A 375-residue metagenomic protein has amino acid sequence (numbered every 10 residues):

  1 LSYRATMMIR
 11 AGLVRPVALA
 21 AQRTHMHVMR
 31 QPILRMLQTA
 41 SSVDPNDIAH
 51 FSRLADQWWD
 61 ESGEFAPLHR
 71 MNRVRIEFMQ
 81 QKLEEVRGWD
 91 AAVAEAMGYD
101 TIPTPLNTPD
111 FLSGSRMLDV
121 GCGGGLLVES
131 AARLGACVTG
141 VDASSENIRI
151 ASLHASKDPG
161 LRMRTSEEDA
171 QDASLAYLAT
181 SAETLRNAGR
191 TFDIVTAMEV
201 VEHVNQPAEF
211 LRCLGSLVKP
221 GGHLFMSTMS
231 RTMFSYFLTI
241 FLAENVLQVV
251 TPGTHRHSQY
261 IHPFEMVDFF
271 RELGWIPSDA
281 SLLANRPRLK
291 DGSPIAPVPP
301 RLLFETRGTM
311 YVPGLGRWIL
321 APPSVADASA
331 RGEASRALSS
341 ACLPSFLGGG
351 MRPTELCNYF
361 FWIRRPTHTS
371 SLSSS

Functional and structural regions predicted by a protein language model:
H27-I76: N-terminal, positively charged/glycine-rich alpha-helical extensions of SAM-dependent methyltransferases
S113-G121: Conserved class I S-adenosyl-L-methionine
L118, L126-T184: Class I SAM-dependent methyltransferase SAM/SAH-binding core
E183-V195: A short acidic, Gly/Pro-enriched loop at the edge of an enzyme's catalytic core that lines a small-molecule cofactor
L185, D279-S375: A C-terminal cap/extension of S-adenosyl-L-methionine-dependent methyltransferases that defines the acceptor-substrate
E209-P220: A short glycine-rich, Lys/Arg-flanked "PGG" loop and its adjoining helix->strand segment in the class I
H223-Q248: Conserved class I S-adenosyl-L-methionine
L247-E265: Acceptor-substrate binding/catalytic loop of class I
